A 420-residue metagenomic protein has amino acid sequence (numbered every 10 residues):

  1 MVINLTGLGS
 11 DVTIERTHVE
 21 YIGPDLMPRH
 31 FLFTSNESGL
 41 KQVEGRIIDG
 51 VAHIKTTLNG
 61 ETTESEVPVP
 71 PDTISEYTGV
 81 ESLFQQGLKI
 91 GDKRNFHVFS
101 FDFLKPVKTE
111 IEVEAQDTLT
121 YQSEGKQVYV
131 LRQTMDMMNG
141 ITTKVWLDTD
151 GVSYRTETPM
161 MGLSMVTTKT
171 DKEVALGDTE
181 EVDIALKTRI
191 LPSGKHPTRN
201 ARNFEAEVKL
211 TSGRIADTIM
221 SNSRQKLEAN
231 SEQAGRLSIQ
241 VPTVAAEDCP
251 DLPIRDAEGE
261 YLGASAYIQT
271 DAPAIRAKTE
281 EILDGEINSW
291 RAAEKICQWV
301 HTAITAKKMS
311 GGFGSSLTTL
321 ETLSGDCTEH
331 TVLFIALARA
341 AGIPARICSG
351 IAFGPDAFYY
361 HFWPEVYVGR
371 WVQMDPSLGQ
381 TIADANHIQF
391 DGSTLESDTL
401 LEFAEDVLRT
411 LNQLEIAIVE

Functional and structural regions predicted by a protein language model:
M1-G50, T56-L58, Q86-D248, T399 (+2 more regions): Acidic, serine/threonine-rich low-complexity disordered tracts
S38, A303-K307, C327, A352-P355 (+2 more regions): Solvent-exposed loop/turn segments at secondary-structure junctions within structured extracellular/periplasmic domains
L58-G79, I296: Acidic/charged, solvent-exposed loop-and-adjacent secondary-structure segments enriched in E/D, K/R, S/T, and G/P
E76-V80, T243, P250-G325, T394-E396 (+1 more regions): Secondary-structure boundary elements
M137, P159, A341-P355: Short, well-structured beta-strand/strand-turn elements
G140, Y154, L163-M165, K307 (+4 more regions): Flexible loop/turn segments at secondary-structure boundaries
V166-T179, I184, T188, I254-R255 (+3 more regions): Active-site rim recognition segments
I296, L323-S349, P364: Cysteine-centered nucleophilic/redox motifs
